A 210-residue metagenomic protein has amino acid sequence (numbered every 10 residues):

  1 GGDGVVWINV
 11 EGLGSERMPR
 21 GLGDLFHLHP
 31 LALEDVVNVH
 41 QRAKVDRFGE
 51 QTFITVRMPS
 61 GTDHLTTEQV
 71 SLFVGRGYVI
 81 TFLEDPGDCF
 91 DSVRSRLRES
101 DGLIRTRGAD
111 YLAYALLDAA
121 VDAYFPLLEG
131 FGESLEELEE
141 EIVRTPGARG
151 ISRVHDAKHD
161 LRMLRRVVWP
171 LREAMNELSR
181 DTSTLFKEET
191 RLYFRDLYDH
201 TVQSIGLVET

Functional and structural regions predicted by a protein language model:
G1-E189, Y193-Q203, E209: Peripheral, non-transmembrane regulatory/ligand-interaction domains of membrane transport proteins
